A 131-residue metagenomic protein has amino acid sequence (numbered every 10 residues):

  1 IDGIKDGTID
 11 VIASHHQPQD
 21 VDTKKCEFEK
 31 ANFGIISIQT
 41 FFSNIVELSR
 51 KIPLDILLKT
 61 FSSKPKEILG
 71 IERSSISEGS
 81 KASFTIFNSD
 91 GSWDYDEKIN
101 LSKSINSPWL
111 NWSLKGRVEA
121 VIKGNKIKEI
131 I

Functional and structural regions predicted by a protein language model:
I1-I12: Histidine/acidic residue-rich metal-binding segments in metalloenzymes
D2, F41-E47, L114-V121: Short C-terminal domain-edge/linker segments immediately following a structured domain
V11-I12, Q17-F87: His/Asp/Glu-enriched, well-ordered alpha-helical/loop segment that forms or immediately abuts the divalent-metal
K30, K81-I131: C-terminal cap of metal-dependent C-N hydrolases
